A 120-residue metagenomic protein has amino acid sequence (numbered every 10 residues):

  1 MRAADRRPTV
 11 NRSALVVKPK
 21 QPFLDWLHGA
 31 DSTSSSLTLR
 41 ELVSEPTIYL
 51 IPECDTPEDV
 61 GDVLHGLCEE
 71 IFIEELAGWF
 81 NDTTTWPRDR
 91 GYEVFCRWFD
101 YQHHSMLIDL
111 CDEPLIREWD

Functional and structural regions predicted by a protein language model:
M1-C54: Extended, charge-biased low-complexity segments that typically form long amphipathic alpha-helices/coiled-coils
R2-R7, P114-D120: Short amphipathic alpha-helical segments
P52-E118: Amphipathic protein-protein interaction modules
